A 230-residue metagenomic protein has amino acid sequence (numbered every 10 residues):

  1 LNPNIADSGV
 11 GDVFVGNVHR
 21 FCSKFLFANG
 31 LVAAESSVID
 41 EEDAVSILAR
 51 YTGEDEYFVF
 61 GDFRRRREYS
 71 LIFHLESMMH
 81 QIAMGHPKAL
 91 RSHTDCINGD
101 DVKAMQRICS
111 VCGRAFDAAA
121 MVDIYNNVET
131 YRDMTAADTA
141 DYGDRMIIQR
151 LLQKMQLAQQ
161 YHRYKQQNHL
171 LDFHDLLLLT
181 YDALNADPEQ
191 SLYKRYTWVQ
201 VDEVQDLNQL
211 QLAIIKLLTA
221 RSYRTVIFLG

Functional and structural regions predicted by a protein language model:
L1-I97: Conserved P-loop NTPase-based nucleic-acid remodeling module centered on helicase motor cores
N2, D7, D12, D40-D43 (+13 more regions): Acidic-enriched, low-complexity/disordered segments with a strong bias for Aspartate over Glutamate
I5, V10-V18, V32, V38-I39 (+10 more regions): Extended aliphatic helical segments
A6, A28, A33-A34, A44 (+10 more regions): A sequence-composition feature that detects small, non-aromatic residues
F14, D40-A44, G143-G230: Conserved helicase NTPase motor core
E56, F60-G61, L71-Q167, L210: Conserved ATP-driven helicase/translocase motor core recognized via long, highly charged RecA-like/P-loop NTPase domain
